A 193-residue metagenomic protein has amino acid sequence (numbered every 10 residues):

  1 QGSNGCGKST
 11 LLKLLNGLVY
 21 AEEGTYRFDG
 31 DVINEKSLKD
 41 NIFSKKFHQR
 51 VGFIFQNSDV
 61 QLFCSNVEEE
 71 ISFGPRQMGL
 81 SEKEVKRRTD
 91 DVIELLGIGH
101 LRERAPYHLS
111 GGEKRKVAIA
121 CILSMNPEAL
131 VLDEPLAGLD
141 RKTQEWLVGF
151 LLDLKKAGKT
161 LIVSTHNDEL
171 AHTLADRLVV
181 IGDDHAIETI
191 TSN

Functional and structural regions predicted by a protein language model:
N16: Helix-to-loop junction immediately C-terminal to a conserved catalytic motif
G24-K36, F47: Conserved ABC transporter NBD signature motif
K83-L101: Conserved ABC ATPase "signature" region
A105-L109, E113: Conserved ABC ATPase signature
I119: Hydrophobic anchor residue at the start of the ABC signature
L130-D133: Catalytic Walker B motif of ABC-type/P-loop ATPase nucleotide-binding domains
T165-H166: H-loop/switch region of ABC-family ATPase nucleotide-binding domains
